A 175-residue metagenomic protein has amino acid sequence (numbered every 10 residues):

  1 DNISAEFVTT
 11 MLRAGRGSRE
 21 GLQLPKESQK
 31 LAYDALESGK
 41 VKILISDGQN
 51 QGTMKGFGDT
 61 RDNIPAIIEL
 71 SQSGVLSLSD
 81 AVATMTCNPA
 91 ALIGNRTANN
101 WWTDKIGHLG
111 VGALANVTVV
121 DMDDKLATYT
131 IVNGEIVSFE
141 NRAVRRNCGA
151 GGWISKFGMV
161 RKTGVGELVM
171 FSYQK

Functional and structural regions predicted by a protein language model:
D1, T60-D62, E135: Short, solvent-exposed amphipathic alpha-helical segments in soluble enzyme and RNA/protein-processing domains
D1-G15: Acidic, glycine-rich loop-and-beta core segments that form the ion-binding/anion-interacting portion of active sites
E6-T10, I45-S46, V120-D121: Generic beta-strand/beta-sheet core signal
M11-K30: Active-site glycine- and acidic-residue-rich loops that bind and position anionic ligands or nucleotide-like cofactors
G17-R19, G56-F57, R142: Short acidic, glycine/serine/threonine-rich loops at helix termini
E27-V119: His/Asp/Glu-enriched, well-ordered alpha-helical/loop segment that forms or immediately abuts the divalent-metal
T97-V160: C-terminal cap of metal-dependent C-N hydrolases
G158-K175: Long, low-complexity intrinsically disordered regions
